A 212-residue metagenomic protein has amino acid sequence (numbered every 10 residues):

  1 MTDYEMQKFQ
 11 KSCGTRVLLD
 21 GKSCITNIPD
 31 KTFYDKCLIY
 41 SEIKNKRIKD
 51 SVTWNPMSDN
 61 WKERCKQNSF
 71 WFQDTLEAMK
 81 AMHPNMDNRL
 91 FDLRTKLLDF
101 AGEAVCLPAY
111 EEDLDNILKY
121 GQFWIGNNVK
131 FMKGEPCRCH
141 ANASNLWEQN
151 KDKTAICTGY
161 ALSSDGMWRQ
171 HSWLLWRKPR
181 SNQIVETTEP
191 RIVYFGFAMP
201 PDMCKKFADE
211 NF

Functional and structural regions predicted by a protein language model:
M1-T2, F212: Short intrinsically disordered terminal tails
T2-E42: Cysteine-centered metal-binding/redox modules
I43-F212: A structural boundary/capping signal
